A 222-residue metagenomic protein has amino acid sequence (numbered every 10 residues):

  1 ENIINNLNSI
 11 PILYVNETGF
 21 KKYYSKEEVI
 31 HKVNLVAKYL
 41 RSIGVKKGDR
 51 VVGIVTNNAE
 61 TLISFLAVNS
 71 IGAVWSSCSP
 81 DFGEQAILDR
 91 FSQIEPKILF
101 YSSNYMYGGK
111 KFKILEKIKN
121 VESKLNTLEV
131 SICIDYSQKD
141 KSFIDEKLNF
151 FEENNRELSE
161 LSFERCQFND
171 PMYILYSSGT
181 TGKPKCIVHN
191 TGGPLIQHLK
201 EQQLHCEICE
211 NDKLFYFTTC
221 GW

Functional and structural regions predicted by a protein language model:
E1-Y23, H31, L35, K117 (+2 more regions): N-lobe entry segment of adenylate-forming
N8-L66, G83-L88, E146-E152, R165 (+1 more regions): Conserved AMP-binding/adenylate-forming core of the ANL superfamily
I10, C133, I144-Y176, K183 (+3 more regions): Conserved pre-ATP/AMP-binding loop-to-beta segment of ANL
T18-G19, I174-C186, Q202: Conserved adenylation A10 loop of the ANL superfamily
R41, A59-C78, A86-L88, M172 (+1 more regions): Hydrophobic alpha-helical segments in the ANL/AMP-binding
D49, G53, G193, C206-W222: Conserved AMP-binding loop of ANL adenylate-forming enzymes
T56-N57, N69, E84-A86, N169-D170 (+2 more regions): Hydrophobic, small-residue-rich alpha-helical packing segments that form membrane-like cores
S70-E152: Structural core segment of the AMP-binding/adenylate-forming
